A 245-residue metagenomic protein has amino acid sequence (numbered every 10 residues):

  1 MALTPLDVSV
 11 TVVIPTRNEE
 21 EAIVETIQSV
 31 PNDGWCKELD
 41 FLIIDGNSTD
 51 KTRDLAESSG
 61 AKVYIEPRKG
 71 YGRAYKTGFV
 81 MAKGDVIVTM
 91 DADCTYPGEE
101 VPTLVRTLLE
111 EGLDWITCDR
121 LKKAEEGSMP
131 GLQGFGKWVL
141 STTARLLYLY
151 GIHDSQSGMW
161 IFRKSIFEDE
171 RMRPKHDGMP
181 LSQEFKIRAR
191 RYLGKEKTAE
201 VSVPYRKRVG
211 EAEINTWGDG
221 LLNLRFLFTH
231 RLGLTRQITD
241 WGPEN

Functional and structural regions predicted by a protein language model:
M1-D7, L147-Y150, R173-N245: Hydrophobic helical membrane-anchoring modules
S9-T11, D40, E184: Cell-envelope/extracellular polymer assembly enzymes that use nucleotide-activated donors
E19-A22, S48, Y71, P97: Donor nucleotide-sugar binding loop of glycosyltransferases
E19-N32: Short, well-formed alpha-helical segments that are part of the catalytic scaffolds of diverse glycosyltransferases
D45-R53: A conserved acidic beta->alpha catalytic loop
P67-M81, G98-M179, R208-I214, G218 (+1 more regions): Acceptor/aglycone-binding surface of glycosyltransferases and processive sugar-polymer synthases
I87: Short aromatic/hydrophobic "clamp" motif used to bind/position activated sugar donors
D91-Y96: The conserved acidic donor/metal-binding loop of glycosyltransferases
